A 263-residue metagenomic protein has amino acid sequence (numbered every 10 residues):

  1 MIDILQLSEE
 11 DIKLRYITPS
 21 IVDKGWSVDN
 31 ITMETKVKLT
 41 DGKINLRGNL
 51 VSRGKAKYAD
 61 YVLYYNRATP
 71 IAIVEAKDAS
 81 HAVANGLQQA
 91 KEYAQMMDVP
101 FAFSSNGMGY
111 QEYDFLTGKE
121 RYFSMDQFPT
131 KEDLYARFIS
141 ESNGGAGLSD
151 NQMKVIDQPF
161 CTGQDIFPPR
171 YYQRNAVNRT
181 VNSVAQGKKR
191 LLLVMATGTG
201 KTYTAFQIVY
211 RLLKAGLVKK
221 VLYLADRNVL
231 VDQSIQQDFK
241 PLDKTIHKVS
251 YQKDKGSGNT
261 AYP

Functional and structural regions predicted by a protein language model:
M1-K220, A225, V229-T245, G258-P263: ATP-dependent helicase/translocase motor core
S250: Phosphate/diphosphate-binding loops
